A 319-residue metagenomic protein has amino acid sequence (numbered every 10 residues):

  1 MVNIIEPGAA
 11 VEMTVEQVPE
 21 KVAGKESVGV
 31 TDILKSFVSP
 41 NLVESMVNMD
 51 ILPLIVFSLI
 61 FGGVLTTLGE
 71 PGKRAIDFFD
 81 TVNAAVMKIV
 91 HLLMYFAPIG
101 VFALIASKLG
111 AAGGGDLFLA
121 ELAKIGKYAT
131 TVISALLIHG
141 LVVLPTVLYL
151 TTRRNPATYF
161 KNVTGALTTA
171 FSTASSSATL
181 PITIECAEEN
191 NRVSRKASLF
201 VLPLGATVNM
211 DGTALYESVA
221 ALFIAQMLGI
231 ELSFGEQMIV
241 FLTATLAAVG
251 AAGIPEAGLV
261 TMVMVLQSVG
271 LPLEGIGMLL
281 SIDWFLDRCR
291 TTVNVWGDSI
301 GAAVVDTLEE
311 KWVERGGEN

Functional and structural regions predicted by a protein language model:
M1-A157: Signature of multi-pass transmembrane helix bundles
M1-T14, T130-A170, G212, Y216 (+4 more regions): Transmembrane alpha-helices that form the ion-translocation and gating core of multi-pass ion transport proteins
A10, L68-K73, T81-A84, G115-D116 (+4 more regions): Juxtamembrane helix-boundary/capping and inter-helix hinge elements in multi-pass membrane proteins
A10, S218-N319: Transmembrane alpha-helical segments and their short flanking loops that form helix-hairpins/helix-helix interfaces
V30, M49-P53, H91-M94, S134-A135 (+5 more regions): Membrane-interfacial loop-to-helix junctions in multi-pass transporters
I51-P53, L93-I99, G205-Y216, I282-G297: Membrane-embedded alpha-helical segments of transport systems, primarily multispan ion/solute transporters
I60-G63, T81, L104, A129 (+7 more regions): Transmembrane helix-bundle signature of multi-pass membrane transporters/permeases
G165-A248, A302, E314-N319: Helix-loop-helix junctions within the multi-pass membrane cores of secondary transporters/permeases
